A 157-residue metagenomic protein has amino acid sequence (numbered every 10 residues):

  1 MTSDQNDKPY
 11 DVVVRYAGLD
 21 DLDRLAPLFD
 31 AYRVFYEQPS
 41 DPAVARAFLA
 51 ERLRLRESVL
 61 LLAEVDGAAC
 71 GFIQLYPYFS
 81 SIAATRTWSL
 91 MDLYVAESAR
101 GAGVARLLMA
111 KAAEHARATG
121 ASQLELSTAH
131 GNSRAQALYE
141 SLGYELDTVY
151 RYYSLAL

Functional and structural regions predicted by a protein language model:
V13-P27: A short beta-loop-alpha structural element at the N-terminal edge of CoA-dependent acyl/N-acetyltransferase catalytic
P27-S40: Helix-loop element at the rim of GNAT/NAT acetyltransferase active sites that forms part of the acceptor-substrate
S40-L60: Active-site rim helix/loop that mediates acceptor-substrate recognition in acyltransferases
L62, A68-P77: Conserved beta-strand in the GNAT
V95, G101-E114, A137, S141: Conserved acetyl-CoA-binding loop-helix of GNAT-fold acetyltransferases
R100, S122-A135, S154-L157: Conserved beta-strand-loop-alpha-helix junction that forms the acyl-donor binding cleft
R106, H130-V149: Conserved active-site alpha-helix within GNAT-family acetyltransferase domains
M109, A116-S127: Conserved GNAT acetyl-CoA-binding A-motif
